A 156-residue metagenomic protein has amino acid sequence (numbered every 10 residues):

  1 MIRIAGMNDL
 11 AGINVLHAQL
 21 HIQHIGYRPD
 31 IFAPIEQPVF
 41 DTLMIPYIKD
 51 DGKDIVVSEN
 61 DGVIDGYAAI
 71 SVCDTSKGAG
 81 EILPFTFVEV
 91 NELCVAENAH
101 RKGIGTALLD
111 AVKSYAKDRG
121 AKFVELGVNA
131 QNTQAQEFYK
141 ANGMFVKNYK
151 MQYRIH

Functional and structural regions predicted by a protein language model:
M1-V15, H24: A short beta-loop-alpha structural element at the N-terminal edge of CoA-dependent acyl/N-acetyltransferase catalytic
I22-M44: Conserved GNAT-fold acetyl-CoA-binding loop/helix
T42-V57, E89: A short helix-loop-beta-strand connector motif used in the catalytic cores of GNAT acetyltransferases and, in some
V57, V63-V72, E89, C94: Conserved beta-strand in the GNAT
E92-V95, R101-S114, A141: Conserved acetyl-CoA-binding loop-helix of GNAT-fold acetyltransferases
T106, D118, A130-N148: Conserved active-site alpha-helix within GNAT-family acetyltransferase domains
A111, L126-A135, Q152-H156: Conserved beta-strand-loop-alpha-helix junction that forms the acyl-donor binding cleft
A116-G127: Conserved GNAT acetyl-CoA-binding A-motif
